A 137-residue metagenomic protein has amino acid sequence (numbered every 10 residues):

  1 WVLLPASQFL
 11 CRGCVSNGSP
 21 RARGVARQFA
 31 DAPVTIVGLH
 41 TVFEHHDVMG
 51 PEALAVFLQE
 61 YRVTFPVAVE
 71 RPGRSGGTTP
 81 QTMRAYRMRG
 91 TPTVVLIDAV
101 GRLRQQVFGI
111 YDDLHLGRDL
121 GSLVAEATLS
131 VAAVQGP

Functional and structural regions predicted by a protein language model:
W1-V2, V34, P92: Alpha/beta-hydrolase fold active-site loops
L4-C11, T41: Aromatic-flanked redox-active Cys/Sec active sites in thiol-based oxidoreductases, especially the WC-centered
S7, V37, A68, R84: Conserved Rossmann-like nucleotide-binding pocket used by diverse enzymes that bind dinucleotide cofactors
G13-R62, P72-Q81: Structural microenvironment flanking redox-active thiols in thiol-disulfide oxidoreductases
N17, Y61-V63, E70-G121: Thiol/disulfide oxidoreductase modules built on the thioredoxin-like
R118-P137: Non-globular targeting/processing and membrane-anchoring segments
